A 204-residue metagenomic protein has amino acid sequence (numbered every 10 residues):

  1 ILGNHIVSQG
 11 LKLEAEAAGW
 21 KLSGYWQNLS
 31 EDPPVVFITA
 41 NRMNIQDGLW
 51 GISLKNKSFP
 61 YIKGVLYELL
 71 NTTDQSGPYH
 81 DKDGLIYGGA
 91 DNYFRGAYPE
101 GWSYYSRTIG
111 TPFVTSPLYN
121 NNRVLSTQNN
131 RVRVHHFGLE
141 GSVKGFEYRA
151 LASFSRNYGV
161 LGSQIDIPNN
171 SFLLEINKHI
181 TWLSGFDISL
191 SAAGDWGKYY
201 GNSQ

Functional and structural regions predicted by a protein language model:
L2-Q204: Outer-membrane beta-barrel pore domains
